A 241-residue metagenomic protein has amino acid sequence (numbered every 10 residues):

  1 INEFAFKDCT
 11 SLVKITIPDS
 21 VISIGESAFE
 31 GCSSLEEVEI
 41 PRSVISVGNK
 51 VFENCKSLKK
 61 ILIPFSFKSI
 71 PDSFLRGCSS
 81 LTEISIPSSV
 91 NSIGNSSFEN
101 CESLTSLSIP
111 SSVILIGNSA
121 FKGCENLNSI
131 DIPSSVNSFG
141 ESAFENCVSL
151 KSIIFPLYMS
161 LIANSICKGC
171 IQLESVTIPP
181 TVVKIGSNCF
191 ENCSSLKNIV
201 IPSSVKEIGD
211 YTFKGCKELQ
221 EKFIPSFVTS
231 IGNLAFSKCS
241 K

Functional and structural regions predicted by a protein language model:
N2-K7, G25-E30, G48-E53, P71-R76 (+7 more regions): Consensus positions within tandem repeat domains that build extended binding/scaffold surfaces
T10-S23, S33-S46, K56-S69, S79-S92 (+7 more regions): Structural signature of tandem-repeat unit edges
